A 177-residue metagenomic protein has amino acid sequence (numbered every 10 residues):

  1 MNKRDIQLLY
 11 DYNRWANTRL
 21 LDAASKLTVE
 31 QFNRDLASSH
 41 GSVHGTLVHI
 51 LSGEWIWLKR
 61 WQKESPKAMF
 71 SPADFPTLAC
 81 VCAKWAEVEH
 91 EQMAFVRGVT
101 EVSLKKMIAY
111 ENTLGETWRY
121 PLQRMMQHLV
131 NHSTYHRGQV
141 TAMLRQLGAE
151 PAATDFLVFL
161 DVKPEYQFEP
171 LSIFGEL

Functional and structural regions predicted by a protein language model:
Q7-D22, K26-S71, N112-L177: Short, contiguous alpha-helical
E64-K106: Helix-adjacent hinge/juxtasegments
I108-Y110: Short acidic-hydrophobic surface loop/beta-edge motif
